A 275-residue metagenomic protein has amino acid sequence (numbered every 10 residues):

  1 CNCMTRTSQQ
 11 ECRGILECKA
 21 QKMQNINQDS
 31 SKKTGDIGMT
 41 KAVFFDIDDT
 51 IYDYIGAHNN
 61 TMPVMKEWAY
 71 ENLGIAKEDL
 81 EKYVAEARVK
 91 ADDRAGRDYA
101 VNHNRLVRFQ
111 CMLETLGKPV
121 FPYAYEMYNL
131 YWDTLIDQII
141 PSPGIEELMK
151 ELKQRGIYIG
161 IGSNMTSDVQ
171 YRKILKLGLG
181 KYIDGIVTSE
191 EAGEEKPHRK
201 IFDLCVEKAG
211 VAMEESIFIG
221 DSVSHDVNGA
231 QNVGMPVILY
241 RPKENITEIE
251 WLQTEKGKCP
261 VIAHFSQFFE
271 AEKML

Functional and structural regions predicted by a protein language model:
C1-C3, C12, C18: Cysteine-centered motifs
S8-Q9, R13-G14, S30: N-terminal amphipathic/hydrophobic targeting modules at extreme N-termini, encompassing cleavable Sec/SRP-type signal
K19-V43, I55-G56, E71, E78 (+3 more regions): Asp-based, Mg2+/Mn2+-dependent phosphohydrolase catalytic module
I51-Y52: Hydrophobic "anchor" residues
H58-E67, R105-Q110, S167: An amphipathic alpha-helix signature
N59-A95: Conserved phosphoryl-transfer catalytic core
E86-L130: A metal-dependent, Asp-based hydrolase signature
N102-H103, F121-P122, N129-I159, R199: Short, acidic loop-to-helix structural element flanking the phosphoryl-transfer center in phosphate-processing enzymes
